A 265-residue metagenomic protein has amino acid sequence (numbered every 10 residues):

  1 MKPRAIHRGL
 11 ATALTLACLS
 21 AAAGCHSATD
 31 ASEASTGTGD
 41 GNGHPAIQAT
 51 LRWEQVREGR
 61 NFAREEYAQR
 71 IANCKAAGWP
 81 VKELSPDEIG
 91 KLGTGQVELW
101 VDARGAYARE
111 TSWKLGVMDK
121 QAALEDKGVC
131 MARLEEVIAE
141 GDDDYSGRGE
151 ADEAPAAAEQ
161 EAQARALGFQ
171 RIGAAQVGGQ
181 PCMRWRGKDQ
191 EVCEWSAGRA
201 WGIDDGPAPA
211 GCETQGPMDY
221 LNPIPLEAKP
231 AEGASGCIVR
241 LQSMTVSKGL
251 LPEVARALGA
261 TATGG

Functional and structural regions predicted by a protein language model:
K2-L14: Bacterial N-terminal signal peptides that target proteins for export
A21-G24: C-terminal motif of bacterial Sec signal peptides marking the signal peptidase cleavage site
H26-A28: Bacterial signal peptide processing site
D30-G265: Extended soluble regions of mature proteins
